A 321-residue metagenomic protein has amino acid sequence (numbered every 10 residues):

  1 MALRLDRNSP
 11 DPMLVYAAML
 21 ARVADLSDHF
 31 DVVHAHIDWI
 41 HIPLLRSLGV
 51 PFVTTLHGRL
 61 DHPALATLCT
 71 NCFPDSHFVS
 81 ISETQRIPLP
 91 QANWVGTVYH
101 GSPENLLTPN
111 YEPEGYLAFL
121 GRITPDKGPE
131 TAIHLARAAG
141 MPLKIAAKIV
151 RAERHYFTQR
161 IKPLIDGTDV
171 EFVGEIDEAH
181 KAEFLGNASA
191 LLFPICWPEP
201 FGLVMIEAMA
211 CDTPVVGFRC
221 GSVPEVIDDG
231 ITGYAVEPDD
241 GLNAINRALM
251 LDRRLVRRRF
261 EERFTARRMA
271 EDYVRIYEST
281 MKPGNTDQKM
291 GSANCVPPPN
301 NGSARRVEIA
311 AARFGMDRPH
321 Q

Functional and structural regions predicted by a protein language model:
M1-C295, P299-R306, A312-F314: Catalytic cores of nucleotide-sugar-dependent glycosyltransferases that transfer UDP/GDP/TDP-activated
R318: Short polybasic linear motifs
